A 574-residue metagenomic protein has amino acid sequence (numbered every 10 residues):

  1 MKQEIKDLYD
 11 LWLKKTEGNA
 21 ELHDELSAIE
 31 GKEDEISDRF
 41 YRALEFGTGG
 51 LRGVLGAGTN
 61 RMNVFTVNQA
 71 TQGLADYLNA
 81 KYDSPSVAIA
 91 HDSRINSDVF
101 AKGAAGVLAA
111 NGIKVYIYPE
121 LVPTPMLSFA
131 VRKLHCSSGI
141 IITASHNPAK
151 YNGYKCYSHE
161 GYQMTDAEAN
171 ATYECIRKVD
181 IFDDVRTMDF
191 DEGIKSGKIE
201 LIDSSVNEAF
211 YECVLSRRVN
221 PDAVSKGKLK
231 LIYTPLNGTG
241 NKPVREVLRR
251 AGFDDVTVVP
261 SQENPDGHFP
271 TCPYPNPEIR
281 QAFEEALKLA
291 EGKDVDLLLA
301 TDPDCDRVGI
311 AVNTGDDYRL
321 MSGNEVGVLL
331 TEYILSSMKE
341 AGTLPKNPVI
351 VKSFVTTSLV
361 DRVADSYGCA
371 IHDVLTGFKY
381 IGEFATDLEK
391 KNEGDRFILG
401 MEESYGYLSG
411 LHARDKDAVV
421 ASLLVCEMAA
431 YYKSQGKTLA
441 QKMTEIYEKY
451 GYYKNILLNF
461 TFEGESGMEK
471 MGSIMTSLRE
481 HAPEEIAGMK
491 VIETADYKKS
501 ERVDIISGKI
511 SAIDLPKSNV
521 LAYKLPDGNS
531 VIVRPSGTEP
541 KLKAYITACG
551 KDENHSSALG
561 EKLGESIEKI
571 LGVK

Functional and structural regions predicted by a protein language model:
E4-A104, N111, G193-I194, I199-K228 (+1 more regions): An N-terminal, well-structured beta->alpha segment
L13, E35-L44, N152-A282, L289-A290: Gly/Ser/Thr-enriched, mixed-charge loops and adjacent short helices that form phosphate/oxyanion-binding elements
F40-N60, A144-N147, L231, P235-V247 (+4 more regions): Conserved phosphate/anionic-ligand binding catalytic regions in large, soluble enzymes, centered on
S86-D92, K230-Y233, K242, N313 (+2 more regions): Short glycine-rich or small-residue beta-strand-to-loop segments that form or flank ligand, phosphate, metal/Fe-S
A88-Y151, R249-I310: N-terminal small/polar loop signature for handling phosphorylated ligands or for N-terminal nucleophile
H159-Y162, E174, D180, K288-Y367: Replace "Mg2+/Mn2+-dependent" with "divalent metal-dependent
V295-L297, D317, S337, A341-R534 (+3 more regions): Phosphate-binding and adjacent anionic-ligand microenvironments
